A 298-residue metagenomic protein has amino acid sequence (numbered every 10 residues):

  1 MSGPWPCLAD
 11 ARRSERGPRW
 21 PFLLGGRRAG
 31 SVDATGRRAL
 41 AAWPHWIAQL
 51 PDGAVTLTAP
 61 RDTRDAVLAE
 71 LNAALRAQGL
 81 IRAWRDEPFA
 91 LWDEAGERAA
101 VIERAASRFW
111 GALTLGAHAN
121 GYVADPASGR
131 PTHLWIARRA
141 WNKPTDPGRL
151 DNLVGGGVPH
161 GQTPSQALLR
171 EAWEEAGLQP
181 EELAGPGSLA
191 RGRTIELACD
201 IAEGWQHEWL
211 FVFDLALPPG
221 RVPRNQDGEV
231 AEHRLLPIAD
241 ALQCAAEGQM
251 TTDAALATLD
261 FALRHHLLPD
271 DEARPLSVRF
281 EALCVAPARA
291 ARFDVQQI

Functional and structural regions predicted by a protein language model:
M1-R149, G156-R170, L178-V222, I238 (+2 more regions): N-terminal leader/linker segments that precede catalytic domains of diphosphate-processing enzymes
G155-G156, E229: Conserved short-loop catalytic and cofactor-binding motifs
Q206, G228-E229: A short beta-loop-beta micro-motif enriched in histidine and acidic residues
L235: Short aromatic/basic micro-patch
